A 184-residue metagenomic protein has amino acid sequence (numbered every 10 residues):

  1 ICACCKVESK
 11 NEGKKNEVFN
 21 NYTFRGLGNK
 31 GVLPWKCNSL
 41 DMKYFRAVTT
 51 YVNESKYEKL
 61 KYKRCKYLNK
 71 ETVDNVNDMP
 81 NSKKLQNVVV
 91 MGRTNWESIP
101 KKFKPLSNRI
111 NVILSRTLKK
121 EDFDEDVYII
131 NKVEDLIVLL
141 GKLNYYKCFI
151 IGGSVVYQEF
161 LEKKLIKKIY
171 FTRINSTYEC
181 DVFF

Functional and structural regions predicted by a protein language model:
I1-F184: Enzymes that bind and transform nitrogen-containing heteroaromatic metabolites
